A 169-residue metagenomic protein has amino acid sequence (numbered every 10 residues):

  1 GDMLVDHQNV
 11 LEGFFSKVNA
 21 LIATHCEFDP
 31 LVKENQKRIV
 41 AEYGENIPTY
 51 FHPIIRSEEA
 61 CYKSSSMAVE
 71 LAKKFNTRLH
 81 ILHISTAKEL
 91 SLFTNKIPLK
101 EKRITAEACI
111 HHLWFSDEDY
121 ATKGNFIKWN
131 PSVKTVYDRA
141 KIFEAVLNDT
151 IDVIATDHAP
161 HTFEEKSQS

Functional and structural regions predicted by a protein language model:
D2-I154: Histidine/acidic residue-rich metal-binding segments in metalloenzymes
T156-F163: Active-site anion/phosphate-binding pocket segments in diverse small-molecule metabolic enzymes
F163-S169: Conserved nucleotide- and phosphate/pyrophosphate-binding catalytic cores in adenylate/nucleotidyl-handling enzymes
